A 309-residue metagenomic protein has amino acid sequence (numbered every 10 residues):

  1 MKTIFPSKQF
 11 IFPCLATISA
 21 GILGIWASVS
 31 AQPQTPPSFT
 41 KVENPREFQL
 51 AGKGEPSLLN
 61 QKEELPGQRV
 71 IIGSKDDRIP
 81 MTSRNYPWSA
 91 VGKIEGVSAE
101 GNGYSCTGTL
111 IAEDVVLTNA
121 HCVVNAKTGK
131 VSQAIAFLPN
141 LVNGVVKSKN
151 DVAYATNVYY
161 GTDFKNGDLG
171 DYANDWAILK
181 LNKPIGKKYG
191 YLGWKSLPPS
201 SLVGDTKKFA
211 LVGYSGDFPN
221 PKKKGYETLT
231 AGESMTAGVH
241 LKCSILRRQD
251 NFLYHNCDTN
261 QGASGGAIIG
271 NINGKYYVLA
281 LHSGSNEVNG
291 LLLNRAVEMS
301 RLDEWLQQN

Functional and structural regions predicted by a protein language model:
T3-I18: Bacterial N-terminal signal peptides that target proteins for export
A20-S30: C-terminal segment of classical bacterial N-terminal signal peptides
V29-L110, E304: Protease-domain processing segments flanking chymotrypsin-fold serine proteases, especially trypsin-like
R69-S89, G96-E100, S105, V124 (+1 more regions): Conserved catalytic-core segment of clan PA serine endopeptidases
D114, T118: Cytochrome P450 catalytic-core helices
Y172-W176, L181-N256: Chymotrypsin/trypsin-fold serine protease catalytic domain
G186, L279-N309: C-terminal cap/linker of serine protease catalytic domains
D258-H282: Catalytic nucleophile loop of clan PA
